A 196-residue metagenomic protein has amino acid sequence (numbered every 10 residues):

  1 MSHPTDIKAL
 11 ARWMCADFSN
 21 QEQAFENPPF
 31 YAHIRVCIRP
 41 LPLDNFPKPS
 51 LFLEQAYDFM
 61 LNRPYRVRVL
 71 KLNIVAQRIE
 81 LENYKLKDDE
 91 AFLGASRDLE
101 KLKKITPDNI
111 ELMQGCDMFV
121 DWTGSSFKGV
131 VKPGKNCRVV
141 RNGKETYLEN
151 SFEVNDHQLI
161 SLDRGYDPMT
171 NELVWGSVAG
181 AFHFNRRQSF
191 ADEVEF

Functional and structural regions predicted by a protein language model:
M1-N62: Short N-terminal edge-element motif at the start of the domain
I7-A9, W13-C15, Q21, F59-F196: Calycin-type beta-barrel ligand-binding domains and close structural analogs
